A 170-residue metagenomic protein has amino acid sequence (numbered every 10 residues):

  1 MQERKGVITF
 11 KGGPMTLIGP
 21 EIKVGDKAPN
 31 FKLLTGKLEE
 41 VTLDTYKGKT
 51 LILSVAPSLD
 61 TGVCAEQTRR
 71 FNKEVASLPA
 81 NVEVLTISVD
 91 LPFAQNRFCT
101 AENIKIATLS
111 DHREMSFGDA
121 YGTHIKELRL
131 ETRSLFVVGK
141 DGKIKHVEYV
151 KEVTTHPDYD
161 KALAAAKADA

Functional and structural regions predicted by a protein language model:
M1-A170: Chalcogenol-based redox active-site neighborhoods
